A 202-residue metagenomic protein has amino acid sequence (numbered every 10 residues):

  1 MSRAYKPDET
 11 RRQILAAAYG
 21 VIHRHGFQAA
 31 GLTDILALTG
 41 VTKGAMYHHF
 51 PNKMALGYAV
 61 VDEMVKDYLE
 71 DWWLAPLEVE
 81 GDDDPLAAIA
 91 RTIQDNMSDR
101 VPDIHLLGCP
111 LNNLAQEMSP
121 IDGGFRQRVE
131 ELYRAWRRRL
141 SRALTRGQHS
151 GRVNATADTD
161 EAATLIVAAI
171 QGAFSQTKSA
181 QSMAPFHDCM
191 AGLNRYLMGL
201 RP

Functional and structural regions predicted by a protein language model:
M1, R91-D99, R134-S150, D160 (+3 more regions): C-terminal peripheral helix-coil segments that are non-catalytic and often amphipathic
M1-E9: N-terminal intrinsically disordered/low-complexity leader segments
Q13, A17, V21-V60: Helix-turn-helix
A59, W73-L107, T159-I166: Hydrophobic alpha-helical connector segments
D62-L69: Short, basic, alpha-helical segments at the C-terminal edge of helix-turn-helix-like DNA-binding modules
A88, P102-G124: Amphipathic alpha-helical segments used for helix-helix packing
L106, G124-A135, R139-R142: Short, solvent-exposed amphipathic helices
